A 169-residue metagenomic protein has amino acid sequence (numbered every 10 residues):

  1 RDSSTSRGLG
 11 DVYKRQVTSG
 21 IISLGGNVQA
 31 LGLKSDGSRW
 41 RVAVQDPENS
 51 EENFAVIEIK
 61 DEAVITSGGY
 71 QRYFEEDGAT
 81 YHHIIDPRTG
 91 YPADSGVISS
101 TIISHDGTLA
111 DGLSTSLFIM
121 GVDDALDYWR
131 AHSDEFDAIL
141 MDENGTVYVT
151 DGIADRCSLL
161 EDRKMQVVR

Functional and structural regions predicted by a protein language model:
D2-Y13: Single conserved hydrophobic/aromatic residue that forms the stacking wall/gate of nucleotide- or nucleobase-binding
R15-V17, G37-R39, E52-F54, I59 (+3 more regions): Extracytoplasmic
G20-I22, A43, I65, A138-L140: Structural recognition of the beta-strand scaffold that forms the well-ordered cores of secreted hydrolase catalytic
L24-G26, Y81-L140: Proteins synthesized as precursors that undergo proteolytic processing into mature forms
N27-L33: Beta-rich nucleic-acid/ligand-interaction surfaces
L33-Y70: Phosphate/pyrophosphate-binding betaalpha-module
E48, A63, G69-H83, R88-T89: Pocket-lining segment of extracytoplasmic ligand-binding domains
E135, L140-R169: Low-complexity, Gly/Ser/Thr/Pro-rich intrinsically disordered linker/tail segments
